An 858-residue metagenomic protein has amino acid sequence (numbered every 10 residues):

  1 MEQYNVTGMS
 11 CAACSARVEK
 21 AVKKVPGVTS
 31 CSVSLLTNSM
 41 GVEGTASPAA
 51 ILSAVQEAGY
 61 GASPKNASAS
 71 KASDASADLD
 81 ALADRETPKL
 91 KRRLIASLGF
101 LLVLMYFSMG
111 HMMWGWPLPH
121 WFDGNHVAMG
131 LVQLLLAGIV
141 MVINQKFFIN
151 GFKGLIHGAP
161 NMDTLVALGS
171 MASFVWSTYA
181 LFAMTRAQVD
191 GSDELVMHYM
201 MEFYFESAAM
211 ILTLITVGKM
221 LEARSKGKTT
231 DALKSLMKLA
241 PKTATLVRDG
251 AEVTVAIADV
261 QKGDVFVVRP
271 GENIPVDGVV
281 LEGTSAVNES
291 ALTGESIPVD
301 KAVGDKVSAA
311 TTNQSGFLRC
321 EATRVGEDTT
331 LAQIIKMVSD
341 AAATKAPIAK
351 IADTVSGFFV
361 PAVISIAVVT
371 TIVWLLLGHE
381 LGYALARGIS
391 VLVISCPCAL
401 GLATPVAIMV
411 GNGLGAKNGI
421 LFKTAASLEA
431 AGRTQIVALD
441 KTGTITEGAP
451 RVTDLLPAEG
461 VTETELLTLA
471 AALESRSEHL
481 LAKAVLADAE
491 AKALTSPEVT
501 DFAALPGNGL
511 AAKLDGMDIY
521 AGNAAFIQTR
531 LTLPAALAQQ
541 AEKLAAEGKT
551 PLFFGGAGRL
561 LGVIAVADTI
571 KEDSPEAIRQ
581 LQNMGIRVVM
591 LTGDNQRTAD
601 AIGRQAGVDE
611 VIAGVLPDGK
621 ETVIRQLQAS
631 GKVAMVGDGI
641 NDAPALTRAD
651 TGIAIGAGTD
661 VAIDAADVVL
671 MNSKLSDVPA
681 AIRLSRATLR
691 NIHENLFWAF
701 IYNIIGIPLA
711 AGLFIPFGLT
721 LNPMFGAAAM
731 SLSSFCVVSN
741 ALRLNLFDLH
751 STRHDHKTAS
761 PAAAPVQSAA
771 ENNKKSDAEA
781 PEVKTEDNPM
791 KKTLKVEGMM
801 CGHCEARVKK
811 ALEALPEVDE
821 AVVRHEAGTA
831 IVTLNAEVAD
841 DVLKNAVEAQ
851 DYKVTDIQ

Functional and structural regions predicted by a protein language model:
M1-A128, K153, K226, S235 (+4 more regions): Flexible metal-binding regulatory segments at protein termini and peripheral loops
A16, T29, P270, T434 (+4 more regions): Conserved ATP-binding TGD loop and adjacent catalytic N/P-domain core of P-type ATPases
P26-A49, E202-F203, K234-D328, A425-A470 (+1 more regions): Conserved cytosolic catalytic loops of P-type ATPases
K89-T243, T354, L455, L721-P723 (+1 more regions): Transmembrane helix-loop-helix hairpins at the membrane interface
M113-V127, I156, V175, L414 (+8 more regions): Membrane-embedded alpha-helical bundles of multi-pass transporters
G138-F147, G154-H157, M171, E194 (+7 more regions): Hydrophobic alpha-helical transmembrane segments
M184-Q188, E194, A209-P270, K301 (+5 more regions): Juxtamembrane coupling segments of multi-pass membrane pumps/enzymes
V452, L456-M584, Q596, V608-I624: P-type ATPase nucleotide-binding
